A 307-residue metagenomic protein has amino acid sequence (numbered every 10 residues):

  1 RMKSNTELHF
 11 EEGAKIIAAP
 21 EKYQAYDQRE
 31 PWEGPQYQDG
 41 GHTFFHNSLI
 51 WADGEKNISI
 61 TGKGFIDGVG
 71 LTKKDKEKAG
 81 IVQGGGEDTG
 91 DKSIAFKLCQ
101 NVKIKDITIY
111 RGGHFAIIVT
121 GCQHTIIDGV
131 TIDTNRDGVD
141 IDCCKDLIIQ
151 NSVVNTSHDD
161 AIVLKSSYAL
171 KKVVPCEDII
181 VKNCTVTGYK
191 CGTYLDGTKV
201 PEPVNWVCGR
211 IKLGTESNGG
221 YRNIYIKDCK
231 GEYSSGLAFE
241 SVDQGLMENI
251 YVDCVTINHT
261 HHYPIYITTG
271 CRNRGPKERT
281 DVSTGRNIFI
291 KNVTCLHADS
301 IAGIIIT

Functional and structural regions predicted by a protein language model:
R1-T307: Extracellular/periplasmic carbohydrate-active domains that bind, remodel, or depolymerize complex polysaccharides
